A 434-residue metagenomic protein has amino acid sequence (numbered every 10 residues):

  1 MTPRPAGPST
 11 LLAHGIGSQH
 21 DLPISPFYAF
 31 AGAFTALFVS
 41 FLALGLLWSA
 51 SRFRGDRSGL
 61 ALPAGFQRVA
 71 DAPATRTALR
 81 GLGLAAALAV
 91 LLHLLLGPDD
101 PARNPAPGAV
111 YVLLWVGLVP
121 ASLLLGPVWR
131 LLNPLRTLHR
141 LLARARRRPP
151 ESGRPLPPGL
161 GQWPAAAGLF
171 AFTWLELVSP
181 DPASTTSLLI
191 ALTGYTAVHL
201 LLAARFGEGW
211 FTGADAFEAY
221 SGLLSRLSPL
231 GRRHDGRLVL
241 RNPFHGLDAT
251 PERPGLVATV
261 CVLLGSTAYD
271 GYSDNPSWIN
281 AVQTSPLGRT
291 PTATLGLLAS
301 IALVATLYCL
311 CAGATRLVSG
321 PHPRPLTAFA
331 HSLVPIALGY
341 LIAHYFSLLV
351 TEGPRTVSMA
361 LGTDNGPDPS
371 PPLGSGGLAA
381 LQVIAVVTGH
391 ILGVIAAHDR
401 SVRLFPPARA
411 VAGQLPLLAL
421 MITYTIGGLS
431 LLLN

Functional and structural regions predicted by a protein language model:
T2-R241, H245-G246, Y269, V386 (+1 more regions): Transmembrane-helix bundle segments that line or gate the permeation/cavity pathway in multi-pass membrane proteins
A31-G32, L138, P157-A165, T292-V304 (+1 more regions): Hydrophobic alpha-helical transmembrane segments
G209-G313: Long, internal scaffold/assembly segments composed of regular secondary structure
T267-N275, A305-G313, I336-G362: Transmembrane alpha-helix/helix-exit interface in multi-pass inner-membrane proteins
T315-G339, A343-Y345: Alpha-helical transmembrane segments with an aromatic anchor "belt"
H322, V394-M421: Interfacial loop-to-transmembrane junctions
L333-Y340, L348-H398: Hydrophobic alpha-helical transmembrane segments and adjacent short intramembrane/lumenal linkers of inner/organellar
L341, V411-N434: Final/C-terminal transmembrane alpha-helix of multipass membrane proteins
